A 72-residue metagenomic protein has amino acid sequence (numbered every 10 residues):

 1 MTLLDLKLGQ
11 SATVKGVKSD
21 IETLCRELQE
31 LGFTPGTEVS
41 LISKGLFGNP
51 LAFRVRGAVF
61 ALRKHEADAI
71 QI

Functional and structural regions predicted by a protein language model:
M1-I72: Compact, glycine-rich, soluble single-domain proteins
